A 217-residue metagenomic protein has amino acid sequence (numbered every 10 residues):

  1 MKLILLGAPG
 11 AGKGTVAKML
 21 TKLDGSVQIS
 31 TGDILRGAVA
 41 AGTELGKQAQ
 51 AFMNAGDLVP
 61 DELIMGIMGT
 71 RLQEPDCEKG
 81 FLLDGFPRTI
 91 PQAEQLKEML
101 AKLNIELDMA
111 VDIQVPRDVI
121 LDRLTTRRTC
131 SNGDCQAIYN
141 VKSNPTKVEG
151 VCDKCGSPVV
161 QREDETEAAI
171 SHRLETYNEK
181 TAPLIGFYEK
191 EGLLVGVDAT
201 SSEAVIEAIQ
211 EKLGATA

Functional and structural regions predicted by a protein language model:
M1-A217: Glycine-rich phosphate-binding loop of ATP-dependent small-molecule kinases
